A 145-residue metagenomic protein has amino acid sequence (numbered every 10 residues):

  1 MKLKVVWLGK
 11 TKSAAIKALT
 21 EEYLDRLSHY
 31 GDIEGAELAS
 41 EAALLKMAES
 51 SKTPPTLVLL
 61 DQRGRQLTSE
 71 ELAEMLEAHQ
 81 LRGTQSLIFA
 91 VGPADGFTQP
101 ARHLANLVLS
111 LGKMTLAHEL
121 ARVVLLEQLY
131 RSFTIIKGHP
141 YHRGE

Functional and structural regions predicted by a protein language model:
M1-Y23, L27: N-terminal beta1-alpha1 ligand-phosphate binding loop
V5, V58, G92, L125: Conserved RecA-like P-loop NTPase ATPase core
T11, Q62-R65, P93-G96: Short glycine-rich anion-binding loops that position phosphate/pyrophosphate groups of nucleotides and phosphorylated
K17-T20, S69-A73, R102, R122: Conserved strand-to-helix beginnings and helix N-cap segments that scaffold or border functional pockets
Y23, M75-H79, L104: Catalytic-core regions built around general acid/base machinery
S28-I88: S-adenosyl-L-methionine/SAH cofactor-binding core of RNA-modifying enzymes
S86-P100: Short glycine-rich, acidic/polar surface loops and turns
Q99-G144: Structured adenosyl-cofactor binding patch, chiefly the S-adenosyl-L-methionine
